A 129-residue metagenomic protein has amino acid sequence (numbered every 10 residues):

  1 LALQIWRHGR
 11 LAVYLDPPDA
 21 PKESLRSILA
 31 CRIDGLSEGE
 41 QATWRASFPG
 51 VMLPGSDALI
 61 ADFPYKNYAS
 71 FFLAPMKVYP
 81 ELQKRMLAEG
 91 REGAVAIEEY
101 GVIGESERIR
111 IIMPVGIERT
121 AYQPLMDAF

Functional and structural regions predicted by a protein language model:
L1-F129: A solvent-exposed interaction/effector surface
